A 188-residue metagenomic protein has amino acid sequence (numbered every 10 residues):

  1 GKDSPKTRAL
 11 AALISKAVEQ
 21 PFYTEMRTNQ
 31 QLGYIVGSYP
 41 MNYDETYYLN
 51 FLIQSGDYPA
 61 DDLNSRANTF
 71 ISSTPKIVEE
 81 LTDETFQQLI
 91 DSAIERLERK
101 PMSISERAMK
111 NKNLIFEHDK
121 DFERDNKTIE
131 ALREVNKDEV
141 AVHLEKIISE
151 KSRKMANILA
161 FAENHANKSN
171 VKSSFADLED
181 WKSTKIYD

Functional and structural regions predicted by a protein language model:
G1-A12, E25-K137, R153-E163, K168-K172: M16 family metallopeptidases and their MPP-like homologs
V135-I148: A short, acidic, amphipathic alpha-helical segment used as a generic capping/interface helix at domain edges
A141-V142, K151-R153, A162-D188: Acidic, glycine-rich, low-complexity linker/loop segments at the periphery of domains that act as short
